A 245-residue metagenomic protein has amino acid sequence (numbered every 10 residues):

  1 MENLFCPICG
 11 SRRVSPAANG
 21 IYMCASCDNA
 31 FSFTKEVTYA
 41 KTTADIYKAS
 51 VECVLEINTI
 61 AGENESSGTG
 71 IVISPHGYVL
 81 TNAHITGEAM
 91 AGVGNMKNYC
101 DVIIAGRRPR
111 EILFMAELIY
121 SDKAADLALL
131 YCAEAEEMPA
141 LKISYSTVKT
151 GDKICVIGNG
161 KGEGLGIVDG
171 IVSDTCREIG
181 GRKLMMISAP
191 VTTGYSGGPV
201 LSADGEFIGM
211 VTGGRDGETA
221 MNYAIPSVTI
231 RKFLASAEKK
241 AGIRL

Functional and structural regions predicted by a protein language model:
C6-C9, C24-C27: Short cysteine-rich clusters marking metal-coordination/redox-active sites
V14-S15, S32: Short functional micro-motifs and their immediate structural scaffolds
N29-T38: Short metal-binding segments enriched for Cys and/or His
Y39-Y47, G92-I104, F114-L118, M138 (+1 more regions): C-terminal cap/linker of serine protease catalytic domains
K41-T43, V54-Y78, N82-A83, I112-M115 (+2 more regions): A conserved glycine-rich beta-strand in the N-terminal activation segment of trypsin-fold
T42, E88-A91, Y120, P139-K183 (+2 more regions): Flexible, gly/ser-rich surface segments that form the specificity/activation loops bordering the active-site cleft
S67, S74-A124, A135: Catalytic-histidine neighborhood of serine endopeptidases, predominantly the chymotrypsin-like S1/PA family
I71-V72, P190-V211, Y223: Catalytic nucleophile loop of clan PA
